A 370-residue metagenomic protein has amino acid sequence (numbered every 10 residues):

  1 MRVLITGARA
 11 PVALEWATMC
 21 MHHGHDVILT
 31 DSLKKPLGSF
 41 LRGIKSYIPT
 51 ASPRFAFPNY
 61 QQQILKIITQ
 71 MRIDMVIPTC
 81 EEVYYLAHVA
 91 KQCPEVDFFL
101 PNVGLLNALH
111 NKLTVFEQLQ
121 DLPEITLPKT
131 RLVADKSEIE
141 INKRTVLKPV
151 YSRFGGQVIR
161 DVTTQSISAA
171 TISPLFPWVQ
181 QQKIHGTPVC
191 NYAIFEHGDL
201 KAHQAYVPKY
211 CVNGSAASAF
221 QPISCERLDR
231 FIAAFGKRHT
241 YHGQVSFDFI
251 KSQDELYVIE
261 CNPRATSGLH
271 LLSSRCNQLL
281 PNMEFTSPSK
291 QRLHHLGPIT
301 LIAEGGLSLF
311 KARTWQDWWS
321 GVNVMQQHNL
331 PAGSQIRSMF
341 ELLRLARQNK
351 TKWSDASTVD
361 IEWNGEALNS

Functional and structural regions predicted by a protein language model:
M1-F99: ATP-binding N-terminal substructure of ATP-dependent carboxylate-amine bond-forming enzymes
D26-I28, L127-P128, T145, W178: Hydrophobic anchor at the start of a short beta-strand that flanks the dinucleotide cofactor-binding loop
K45, K91-V162: A conserved helix-loop-beta module that forms one wall/lid of the active-site cleft in ATP-utilizing catalytic domains
F57-Q70, S137-N142, S168-I172: Short amphipathic alpha-helix with an adjacent loop that forms part of the alpha/beta core around
V162-R230, I250-Y257: Phosphate-binding site of ATP-dependent enzymes
Y210-G214, A219, N262-S273: Glycine-rich phosphate/pyrophosphate-binding beta-alpha loops
K237-L271: Conserved metal-phosphate-binding beta-hairpin within the catalytic cores of diverse ATP-dependent phosphoryl-transfer
L280-S370: Peripheral (often C-terminal) accessory segments that flank ATP-dependent C-N-forming ligase machineries
